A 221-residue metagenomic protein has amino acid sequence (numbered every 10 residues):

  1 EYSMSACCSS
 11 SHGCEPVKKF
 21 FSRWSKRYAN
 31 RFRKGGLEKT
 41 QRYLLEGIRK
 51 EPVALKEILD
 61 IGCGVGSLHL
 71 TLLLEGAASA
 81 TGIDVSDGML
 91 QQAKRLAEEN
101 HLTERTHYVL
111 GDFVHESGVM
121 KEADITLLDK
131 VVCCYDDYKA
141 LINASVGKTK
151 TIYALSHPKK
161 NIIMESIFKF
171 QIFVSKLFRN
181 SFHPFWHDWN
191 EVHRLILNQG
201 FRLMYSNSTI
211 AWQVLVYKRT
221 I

Functional and structural regions predicted by a protein language model:
Y2-P52: Conserved class I S-adenosyl-L-methionine
L55-G64: Conserved class I S-adenosyl-L-methionine
V65-L110: Class I SAM-dependent methyltransferase SAM/SAH-binding core
H115-M120: Short conserved loop adjoining the S-adenosyl-L-methionine
I125-D137: A short SAM/SAH-binding and catalytic strip from SAM-dependent methyltransferases
Y135-S145: A short, conserved alpha-helix within the catalytic core of class I
K150-P158: Conserved beta-strand signature within the Rossmann-like core of class I S-adenosyl-L-methionine
F182-G200: Short alpha-helix
